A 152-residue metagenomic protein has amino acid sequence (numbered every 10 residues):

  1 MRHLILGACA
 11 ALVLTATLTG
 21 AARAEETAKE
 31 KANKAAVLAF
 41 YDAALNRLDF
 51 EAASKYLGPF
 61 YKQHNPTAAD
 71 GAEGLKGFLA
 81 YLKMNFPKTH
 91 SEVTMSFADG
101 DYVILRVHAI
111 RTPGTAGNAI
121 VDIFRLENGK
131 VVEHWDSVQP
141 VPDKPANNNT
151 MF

Functional and structural regions predicted by a protein language model:
M1-L4: Positively charged n-region of N-terminal signal peptides that target proteins for export
G7-T17: Bacterial N-terminal signal peptides
L18-F152: C-terminal and inter-domain tail/linker signature
